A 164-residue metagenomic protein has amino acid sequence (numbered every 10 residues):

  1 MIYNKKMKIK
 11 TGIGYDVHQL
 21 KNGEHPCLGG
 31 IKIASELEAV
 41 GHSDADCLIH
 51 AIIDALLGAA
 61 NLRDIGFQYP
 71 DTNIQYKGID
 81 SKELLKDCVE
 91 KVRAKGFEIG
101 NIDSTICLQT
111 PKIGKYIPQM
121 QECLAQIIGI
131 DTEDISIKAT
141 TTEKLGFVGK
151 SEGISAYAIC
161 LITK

Functional and structural regions predicted by a protein language model:
K8-P118, I128: RNase III-family endoribonuclease catalytic core
I9, E133, E152-I154: Residue-level preference for beta-strand/loop junctions
K32, A139, C160-I162: Short, structured patches in soluble enzyme cores that scaffold and shape functional sites
K91, C123, I127, L161: Mid-sequence acidic-hydrophobic segments that form the walls of catalytic/ligand-binding cavities or oligomerization
D103-K112, Y116-G149: Short, conserved loop-to-beta-strand elements that form functional interface hotspots
V148-K164: C-terminal edge-of-domain segments
